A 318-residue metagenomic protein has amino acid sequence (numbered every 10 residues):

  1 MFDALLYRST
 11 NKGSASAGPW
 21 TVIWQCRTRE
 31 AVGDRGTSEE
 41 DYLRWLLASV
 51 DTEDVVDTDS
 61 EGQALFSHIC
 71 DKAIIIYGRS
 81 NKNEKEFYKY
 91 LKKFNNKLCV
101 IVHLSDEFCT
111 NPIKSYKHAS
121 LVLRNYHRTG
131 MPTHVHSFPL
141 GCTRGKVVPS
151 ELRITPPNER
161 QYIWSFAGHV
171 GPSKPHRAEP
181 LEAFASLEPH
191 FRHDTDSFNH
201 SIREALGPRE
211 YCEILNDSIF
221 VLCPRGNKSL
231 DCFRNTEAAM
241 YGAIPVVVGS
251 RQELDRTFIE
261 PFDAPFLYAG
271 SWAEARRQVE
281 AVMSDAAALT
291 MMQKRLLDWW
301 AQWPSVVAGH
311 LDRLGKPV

Functional and structural regions predicted by a protein language model:
F2-A264, Y268, W299-P317: Nucleotide-sugar donor-binding catalytic core of glycosyltransferases
P261-M283: Acidic, PIN/NYN-like endoribonuclease modules and their adjacent C-terminal/linker elements
R277-D298: Conserved donor-nucleotide binding/catalytic region of nucleotide-linked donor-dependent transferases
